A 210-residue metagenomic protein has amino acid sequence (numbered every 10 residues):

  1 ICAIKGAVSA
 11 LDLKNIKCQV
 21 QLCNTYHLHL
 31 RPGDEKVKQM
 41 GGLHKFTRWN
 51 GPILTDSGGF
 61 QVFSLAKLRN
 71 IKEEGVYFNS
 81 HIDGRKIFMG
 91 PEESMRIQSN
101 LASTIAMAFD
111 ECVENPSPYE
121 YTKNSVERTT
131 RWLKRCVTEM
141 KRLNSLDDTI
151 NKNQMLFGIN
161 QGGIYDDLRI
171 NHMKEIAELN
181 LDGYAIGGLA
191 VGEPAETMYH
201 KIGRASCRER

Functional and structural regions predicted by a protein language model:
I1-G6, G203-R210: Short intrinsically disordered, low-complexity coil segments enriched in acidic
I1-T149: Non-catalytic, usually N-terminal nucleic-acid engagement modules in DNA/RNA processing proteins
E139, L143, N151-R208: Glycine-rich phosphate/ribose-binding loops and adjacent secondary-structure elements that form binding surfaces
